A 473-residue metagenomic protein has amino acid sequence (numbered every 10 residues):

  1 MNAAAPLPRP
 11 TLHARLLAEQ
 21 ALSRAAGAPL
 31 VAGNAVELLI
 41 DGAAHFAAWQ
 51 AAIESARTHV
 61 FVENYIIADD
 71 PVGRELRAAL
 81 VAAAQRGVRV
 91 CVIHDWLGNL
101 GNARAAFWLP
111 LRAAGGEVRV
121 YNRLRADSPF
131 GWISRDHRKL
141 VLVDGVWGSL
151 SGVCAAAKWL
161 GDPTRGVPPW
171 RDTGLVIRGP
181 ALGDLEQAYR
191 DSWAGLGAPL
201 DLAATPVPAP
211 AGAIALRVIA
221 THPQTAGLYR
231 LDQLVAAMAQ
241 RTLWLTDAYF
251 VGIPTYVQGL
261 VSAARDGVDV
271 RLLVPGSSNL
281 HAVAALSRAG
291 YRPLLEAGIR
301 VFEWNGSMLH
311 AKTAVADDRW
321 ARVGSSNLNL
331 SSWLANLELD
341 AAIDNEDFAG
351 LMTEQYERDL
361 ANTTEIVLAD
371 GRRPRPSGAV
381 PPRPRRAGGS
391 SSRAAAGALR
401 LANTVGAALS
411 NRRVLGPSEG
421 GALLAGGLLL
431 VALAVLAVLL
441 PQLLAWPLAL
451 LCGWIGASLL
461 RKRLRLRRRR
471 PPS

Functional and structural regions predicted by a protein language model:
M1-Q442, P447-L450, W454-L460, P471: Charged, low-complexity intrinsically disordered terminal segments
R463-S473: A cytosolic-side transmembrane-helix exit/cap motif
